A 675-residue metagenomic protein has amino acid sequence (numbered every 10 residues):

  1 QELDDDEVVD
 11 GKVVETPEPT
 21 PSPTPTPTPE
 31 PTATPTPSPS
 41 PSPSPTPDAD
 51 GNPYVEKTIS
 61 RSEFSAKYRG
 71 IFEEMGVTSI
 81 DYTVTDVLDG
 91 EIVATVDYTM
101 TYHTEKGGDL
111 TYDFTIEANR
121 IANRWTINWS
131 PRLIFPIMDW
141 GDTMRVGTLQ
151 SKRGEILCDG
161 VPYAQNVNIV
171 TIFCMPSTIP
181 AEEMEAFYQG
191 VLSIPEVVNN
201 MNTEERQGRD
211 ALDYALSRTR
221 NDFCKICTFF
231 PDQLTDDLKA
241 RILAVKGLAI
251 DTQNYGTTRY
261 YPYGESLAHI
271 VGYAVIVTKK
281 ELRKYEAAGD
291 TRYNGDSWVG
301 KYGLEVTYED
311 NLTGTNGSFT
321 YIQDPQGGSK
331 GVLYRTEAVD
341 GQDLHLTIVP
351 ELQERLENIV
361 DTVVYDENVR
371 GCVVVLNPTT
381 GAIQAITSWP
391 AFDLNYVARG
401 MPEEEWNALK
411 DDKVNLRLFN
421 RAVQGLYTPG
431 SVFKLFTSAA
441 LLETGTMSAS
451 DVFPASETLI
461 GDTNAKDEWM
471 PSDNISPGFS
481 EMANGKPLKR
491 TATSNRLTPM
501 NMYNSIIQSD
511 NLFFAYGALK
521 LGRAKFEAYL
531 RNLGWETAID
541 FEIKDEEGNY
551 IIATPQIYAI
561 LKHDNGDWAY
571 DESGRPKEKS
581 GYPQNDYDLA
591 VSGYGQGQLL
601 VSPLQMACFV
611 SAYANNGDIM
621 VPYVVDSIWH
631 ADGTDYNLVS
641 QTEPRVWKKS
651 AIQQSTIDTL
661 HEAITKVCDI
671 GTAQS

Functional and structural regions predicted by a protein language model:
E2-V93: Short solvent-exposed beta->alpha transition segments
D5, E196, G247-I250, T446 (+1 more regions): Short aromatic/hydrophobic-glycine micro-motifs
E7, I156, I628: Short aromatic-centered micro-motifs
G11, S62-C372, F392-R421, L426 (+2 more regions): Extracytoplasmic/periplasmic proteins that interact with beta-lactams or build/remodel peptidoglycan
E15, P19, P23-P27, P31-P35 (+10 more regions): Intrinsically disordered/low-complexity terminal segments and short unstructured peptides
P21-P23, P35-P43, G141, L216 (+6 more regions): Intrinsically disordered, low-complexity segments enriched in Ser/Pro/Gly/Ala and basic residues
P23, A33-P35, I121, C158-D159 (+4 more regions): Short, ordered coil/turn segments that flank beta-strands lining enzyme active or ligand-binding pockets
I322-V339, I348, G371, L376-S431 (+1 more regions): Beta-lactam-recognizing serine transpeptidase/beta-lactamase-like catalytic domain environment
